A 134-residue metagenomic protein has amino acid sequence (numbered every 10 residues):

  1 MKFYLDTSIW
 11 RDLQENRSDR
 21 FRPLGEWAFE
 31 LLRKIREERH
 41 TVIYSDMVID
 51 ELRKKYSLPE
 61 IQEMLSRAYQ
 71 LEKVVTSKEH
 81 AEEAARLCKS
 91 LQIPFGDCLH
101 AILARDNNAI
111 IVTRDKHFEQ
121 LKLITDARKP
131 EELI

Functional and structural regions predicted by a protein language model:
M1-Y44, K54-E60: Short, well-structured N-terminal submotif of metal-dependent ribonuclease cores
L5-D6, I43-S45, I93-P94, D115 (+1 more regions): Histidine- and aromatic-rich ligand-binding microenvironments
T7, L13, C98, R114-K116: Generic detector of well-ordered alpha-helical packing
W10, I49, F118-E119: A generic structural signal for short hydrophobic patches within well-formed alpha-helices
R22, K34, A101, R105-I134: Acidic, PIN/NYN-like endoribonuclease modules and their adjacent C-terminal/linker elements
I49-H80: A short, hydrophobic/aromatic-rich structural module that often spans a beta strand with its adjoining loop
E51-L52, E83, Q120-L121: Phosphate- and divalent-cation-binding pockets in alpha/beta enzyme and binding domains that engage nucleotide-derived
E72-I110, R114: Active-site neighborhoods of divalent-metal-dependent phosphate/nucleic-acid chemistry enzymes
